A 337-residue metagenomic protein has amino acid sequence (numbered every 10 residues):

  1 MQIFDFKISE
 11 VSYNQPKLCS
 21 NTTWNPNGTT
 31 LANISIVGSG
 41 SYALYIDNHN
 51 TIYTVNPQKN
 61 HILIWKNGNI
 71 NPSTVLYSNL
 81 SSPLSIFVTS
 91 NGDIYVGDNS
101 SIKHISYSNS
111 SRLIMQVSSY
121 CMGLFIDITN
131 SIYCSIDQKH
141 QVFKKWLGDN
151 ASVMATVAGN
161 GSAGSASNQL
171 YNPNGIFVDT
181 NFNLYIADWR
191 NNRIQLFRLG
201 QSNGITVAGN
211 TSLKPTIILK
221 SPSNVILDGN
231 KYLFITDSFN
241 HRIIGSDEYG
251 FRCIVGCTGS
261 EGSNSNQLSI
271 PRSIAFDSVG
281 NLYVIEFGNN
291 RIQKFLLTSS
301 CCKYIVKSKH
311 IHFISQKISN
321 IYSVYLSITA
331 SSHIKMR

Functional and structural regions predicted by a protein language model:
S12-G40, Y53, N69-L84, Y95 (+5 more regions): Gly/Pro-rich loop segments of beta-rich domains
I46-H49, V88-N91, I126-T129, V178-N181 (+2 more regions): Residue-level detector of Asp-centered blade-edge/turn motifs that repeat once per structural unit in beta-propeller
H49, P57, N99, D137-Q138 (+7 more regions): Short loop/turn segments immediately following the C-termini of beta-strands
T51-Y53, D93-Y95, S131-C134, L184-Y185 (+2 more regions): Conserved beta-propeller blade signature
N60-L63, S101-K103, H140-F143, N192-I194 (+2 more regions): Structural signal for beta-propeller blades
T216-E248: Loop/turn-rich, solvent-exposed surfaces of beta-rich toroidal or solenoidal domains
I270-F313: Blade-level signature of beta-propeller repeat domains, shared across WD40, Kelch, NHL, RCC1 and BNR/Asp-box propellers
